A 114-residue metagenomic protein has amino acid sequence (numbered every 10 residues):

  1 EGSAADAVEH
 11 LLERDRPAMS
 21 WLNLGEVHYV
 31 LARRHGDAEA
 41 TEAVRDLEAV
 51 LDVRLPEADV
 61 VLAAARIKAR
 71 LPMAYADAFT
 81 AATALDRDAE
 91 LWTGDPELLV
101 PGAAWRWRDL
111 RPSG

Functional and structural regions predicted by a protein language model:
E1-M19, A32-R45: Short, well-structured N-terminal submotif of metal-dependent ribonuclease cores
A18, R54, R108: General small-molecule cofactor/ligand-binding pocket signal
R34-A38, L71, W107-P112: Short, hinge-like loop/turn segments at secondary-structure boundaries
D52-G94: Active-site neighborhoods of divalent-metal-dependent phosphate/nucleic-acid chemistry enzymes
A81-G114: Acidic, PIN/NYN-like endoribonuclease modules and their adjacent C-terminal/linker elements
